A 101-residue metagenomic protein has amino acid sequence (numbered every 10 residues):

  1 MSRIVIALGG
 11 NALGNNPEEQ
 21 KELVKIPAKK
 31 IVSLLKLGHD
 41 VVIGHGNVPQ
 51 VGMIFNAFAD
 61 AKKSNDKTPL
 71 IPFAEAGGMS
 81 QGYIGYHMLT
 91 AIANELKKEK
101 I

Functional and structural regions predicted by a protein language model:
M1-P49, M53-K63, P72, A76: N-terminal glycine-/serine-/threonine-rich phosphate-binding loop
A61-I101: Ligand-binding beta-strand-loop-alpha-helix segment within the catalytic cores of soluble metabolic enzymes
